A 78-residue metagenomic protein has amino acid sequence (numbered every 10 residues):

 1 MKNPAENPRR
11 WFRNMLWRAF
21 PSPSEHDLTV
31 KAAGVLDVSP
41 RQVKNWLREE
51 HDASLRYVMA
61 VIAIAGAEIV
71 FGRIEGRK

Functional and structural regions predicted by a protein language model:
M1-K31, V35, A63, A67-G76: A short, Lys/Arg-rich alpha-helix, primarily the initiator
R9, R13, R41-K44, R56: Basic side chains
S22-S24, S39, S54: Generic serine detector
L36-D52: Recognition helix of helix-turn-helix/homeodomain-like DNA-binding domains that insert into the DNA major groove
S39, R77-K78: Conserved N-terminal glycine/acidic-rich loop preference
L47, V58, R73-G76: Residue-level detector of alpha-helical recognition elements and their boundaries
E49-A63: Short, basic-rich loop-to-helix N-cap that marks the start of a DNA-contacting helix
